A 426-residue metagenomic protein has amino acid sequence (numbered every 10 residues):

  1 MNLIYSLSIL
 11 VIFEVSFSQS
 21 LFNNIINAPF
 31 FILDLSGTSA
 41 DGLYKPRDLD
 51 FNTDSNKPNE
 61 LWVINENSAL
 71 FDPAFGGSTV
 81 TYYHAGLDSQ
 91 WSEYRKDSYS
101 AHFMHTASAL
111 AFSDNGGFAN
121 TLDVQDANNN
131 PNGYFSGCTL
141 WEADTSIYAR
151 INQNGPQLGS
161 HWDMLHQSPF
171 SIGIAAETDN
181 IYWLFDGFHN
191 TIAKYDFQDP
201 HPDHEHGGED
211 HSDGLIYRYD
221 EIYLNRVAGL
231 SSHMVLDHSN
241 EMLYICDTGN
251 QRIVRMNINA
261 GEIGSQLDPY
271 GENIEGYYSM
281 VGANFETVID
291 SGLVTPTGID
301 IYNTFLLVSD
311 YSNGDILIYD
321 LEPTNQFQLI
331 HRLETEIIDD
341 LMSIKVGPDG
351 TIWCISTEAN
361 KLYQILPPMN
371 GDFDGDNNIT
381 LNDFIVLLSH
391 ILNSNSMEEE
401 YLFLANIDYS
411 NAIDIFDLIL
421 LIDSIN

Functional and structural regions predicted by a protein language model:
Q19-L43, E93-Y94, P156-G159, M280-F285: A short helix->beta-strand "capping" segment at the edge of beta-propeller domains
A40-P58, S100-G117, H161-N180, L215-E241 (+3 more regions): Beta-rich, blade/repeat-based domains predominating in secreted/periplasmic proteins but also intracellular
D54, I64-A69, N115, L122-Q125 (+8 more regions): Short loop/turn segments immediately following the C-termini of beta-strands
K57-I64, G117-T121, I181-F185, M242-I245 (+4 more regions): Conserved beta-propeller blade signature
I64-S78, N120-C138, K194-F197, I365-P368: Short, conserved, GDST-rich strand-edge loop motifs in beta-rich repeat architectures
Y82-Q90, L140-Q153, Y195-E209, R255-E275 (+2 more regions): Short loop/turn segments immediately following beta-strands, especially the blade-tip and inter-blade linker loops
Y244-M256, Y278-P323: Loop/turn-rich, solvent-exposed surfaces of beta-rich toroidal or solenoidal domains
L366-N426: Cellulosome-associated attachment modules in secreted, modular CAZymes
